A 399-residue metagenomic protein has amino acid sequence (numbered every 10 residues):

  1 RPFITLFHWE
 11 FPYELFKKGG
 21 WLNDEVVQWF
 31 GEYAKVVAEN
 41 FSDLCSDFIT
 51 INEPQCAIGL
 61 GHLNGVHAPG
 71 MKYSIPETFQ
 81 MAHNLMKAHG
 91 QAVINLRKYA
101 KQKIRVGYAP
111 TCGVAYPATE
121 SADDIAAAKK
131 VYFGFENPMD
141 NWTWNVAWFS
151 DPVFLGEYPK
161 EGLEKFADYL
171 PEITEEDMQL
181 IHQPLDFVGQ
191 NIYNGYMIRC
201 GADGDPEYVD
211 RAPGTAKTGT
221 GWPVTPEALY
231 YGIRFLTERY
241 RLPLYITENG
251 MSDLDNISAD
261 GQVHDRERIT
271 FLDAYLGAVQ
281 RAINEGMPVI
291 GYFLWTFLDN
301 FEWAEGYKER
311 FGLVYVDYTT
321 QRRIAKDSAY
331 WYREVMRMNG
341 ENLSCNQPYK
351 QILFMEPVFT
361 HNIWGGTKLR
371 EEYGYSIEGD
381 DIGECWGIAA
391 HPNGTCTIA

Functional and structural regions predicted by a protein language model:
P2-C396: Active-site region of glycoside hydrolase catalytic domains
